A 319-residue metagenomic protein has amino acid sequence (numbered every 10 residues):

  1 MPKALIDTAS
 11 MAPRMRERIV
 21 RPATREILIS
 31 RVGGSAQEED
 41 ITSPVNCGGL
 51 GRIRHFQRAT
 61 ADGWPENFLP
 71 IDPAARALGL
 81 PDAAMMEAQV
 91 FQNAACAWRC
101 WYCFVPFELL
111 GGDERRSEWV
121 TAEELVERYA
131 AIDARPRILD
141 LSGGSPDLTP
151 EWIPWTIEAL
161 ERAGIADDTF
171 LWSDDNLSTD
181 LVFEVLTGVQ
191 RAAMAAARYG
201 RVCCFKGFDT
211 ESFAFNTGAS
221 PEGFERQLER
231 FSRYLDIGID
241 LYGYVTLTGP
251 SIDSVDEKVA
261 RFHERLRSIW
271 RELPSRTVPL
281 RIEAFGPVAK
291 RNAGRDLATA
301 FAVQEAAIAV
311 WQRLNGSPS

Functional and structural regions predicted by a protein language model:
M1-C47, E222, E229-S319: Auxiliary Fe-S-binding modules of radical SAM enzymes
S10-Q92, W101, V105-G111: N-terminal [4Fe-4S]-dependent radical SAM core
S30-G49, P136-I157, L177-T187, P279-G294: Short N-terminal secondary-structure initiator segments
D82-A134, V259: A glycine-rich, hydrophobic loop/mini-helix early in the fold
A97, F208, T248-P250: Short, solvent-exposed loop/turn segments at secondary-structure junctions
F107-V120, I132-T156, A163-R226, Y242: Core AdoMet radical
L125-R128, W155-L160, V189-Q190, R226-R230 (+1 more regions): A general structural detector for well-ordered alpha-helical segments in enzyme core domains, enriched
R162-D167, I269-L273: Short helix-capping segments at alpha-helix termini
